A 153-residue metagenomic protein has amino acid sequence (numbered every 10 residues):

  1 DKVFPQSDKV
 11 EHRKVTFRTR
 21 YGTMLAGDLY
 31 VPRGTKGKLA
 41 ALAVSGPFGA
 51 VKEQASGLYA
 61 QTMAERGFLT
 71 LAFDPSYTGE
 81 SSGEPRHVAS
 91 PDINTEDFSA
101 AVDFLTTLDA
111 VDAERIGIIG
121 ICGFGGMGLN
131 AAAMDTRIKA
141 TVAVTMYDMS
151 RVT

Functional and structural regions predicted by a protein language model:
D1-G37: N-terminal cap/lid segment of alpha/beta-hydrolase-fold proteins
G37-P47: Short beta-strand element of the alpha/beta-hydrolase
G49-Q61, P75: The serine-hydrolase catalytic nucleophile loop
T62-S82: Conserved alpha/beta-hydrolase
V88-D109: Alpha/beta-hydrolase active-site loop
D109-C122: Alpha/beta-hydrolase fold nucleophile elbow
I121-G123, V142-R151: Active-site nucleophile loop of the alpha/beta-hydrolase fold
G125-T136: Short glycine-enriched nucleophile-adjacent loop and the immediately C-terminal alpha-helix near the catalytic center
